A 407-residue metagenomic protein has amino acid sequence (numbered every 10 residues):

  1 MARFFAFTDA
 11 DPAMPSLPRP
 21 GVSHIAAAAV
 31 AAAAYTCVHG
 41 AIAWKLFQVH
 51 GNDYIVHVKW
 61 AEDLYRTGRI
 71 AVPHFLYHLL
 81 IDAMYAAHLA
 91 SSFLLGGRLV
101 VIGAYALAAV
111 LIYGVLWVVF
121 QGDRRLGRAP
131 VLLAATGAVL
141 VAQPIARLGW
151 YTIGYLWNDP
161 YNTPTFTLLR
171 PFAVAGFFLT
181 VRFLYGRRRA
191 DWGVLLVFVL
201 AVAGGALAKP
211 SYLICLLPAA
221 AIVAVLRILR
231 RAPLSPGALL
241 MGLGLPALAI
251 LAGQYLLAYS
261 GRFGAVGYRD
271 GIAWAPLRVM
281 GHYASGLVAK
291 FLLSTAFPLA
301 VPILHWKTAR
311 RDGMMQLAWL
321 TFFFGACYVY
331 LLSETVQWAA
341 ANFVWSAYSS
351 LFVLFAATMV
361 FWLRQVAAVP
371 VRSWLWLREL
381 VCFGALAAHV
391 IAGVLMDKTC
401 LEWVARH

Functional and structural regions predicted by a protein language model:
M1-H39, R125-L133: Start-transfer (signal-anchor) and selected internal transmembrane alpha helices of multi-pass inner/ER membrane
P15, L216-L245, A273-A275: Perimembrane helix-loop-helix junctions
P20-N52, A108-V110, A135-P144, A203 (+2 more regions): Transmembrane signal-anchor helices characteristic of membrane glycosylation enzymes that use polyprenol
V56-L64, G68-R98: Short hydrophobic/aromatic helix or loop-helix immediately within or flanking a transmembrane segment in polytopic
L99-R125, A175: Transmembrane-helix motifs of polytopic, lipid-linked glycan transferases
A129-V181, A341-S350: Membrane-interface micro-motifs in multi-pass membrane enzymes
G193-P210, L216: Membrane-interface alpha helices of multi-pass inner-membrane proteins
A247-A252, L256-H407: Transmembrane helical bundles and short interhelical boundary loops of multi-pass, membrane-embedded
